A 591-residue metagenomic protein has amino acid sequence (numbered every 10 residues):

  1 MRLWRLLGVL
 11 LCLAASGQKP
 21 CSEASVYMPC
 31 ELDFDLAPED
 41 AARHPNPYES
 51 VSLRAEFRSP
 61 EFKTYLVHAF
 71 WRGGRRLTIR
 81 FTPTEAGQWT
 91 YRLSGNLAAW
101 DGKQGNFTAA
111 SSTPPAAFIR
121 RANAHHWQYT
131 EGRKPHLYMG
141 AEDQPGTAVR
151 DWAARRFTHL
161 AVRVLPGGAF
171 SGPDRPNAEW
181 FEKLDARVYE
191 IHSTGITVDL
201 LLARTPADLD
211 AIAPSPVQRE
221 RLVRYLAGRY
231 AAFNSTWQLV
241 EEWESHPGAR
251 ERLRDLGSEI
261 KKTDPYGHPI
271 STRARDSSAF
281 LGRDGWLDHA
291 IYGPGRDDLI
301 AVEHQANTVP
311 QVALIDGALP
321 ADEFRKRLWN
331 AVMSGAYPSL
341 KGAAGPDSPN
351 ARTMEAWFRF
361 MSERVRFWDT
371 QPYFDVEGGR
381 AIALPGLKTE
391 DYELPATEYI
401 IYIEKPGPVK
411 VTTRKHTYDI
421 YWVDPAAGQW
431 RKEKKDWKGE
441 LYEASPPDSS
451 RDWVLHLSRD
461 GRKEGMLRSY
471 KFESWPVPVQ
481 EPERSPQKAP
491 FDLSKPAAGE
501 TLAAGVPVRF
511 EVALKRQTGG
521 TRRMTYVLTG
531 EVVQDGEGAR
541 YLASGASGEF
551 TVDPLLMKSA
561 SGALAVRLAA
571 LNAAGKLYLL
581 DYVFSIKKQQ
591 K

Functional and structural regions predicted by a protein language model:
Q18-S22, S474-V508, A513-Q517, V533-Q534 (+1 more regions): Short, compositionally biased P/S/T/A/G/V-rich stretches that sit at domain boundaries
K19-V26, E39-R43, P320-K434, E443-Q487: Aromatic- and carboxylate-lined catalytic core of secreted/periplasmic carbohydrate-active enzymes
S25-Y27, R75-L77, F81-G95, A99 (+4 more regions): Short tyrosine-centred short linear motifs in exposed loops/low-complexity segments
S52, A98, S112-D298: Active-site mouth of glycoside hydrolases
Y65-A124: Extended acidic/polar, glycine-enriched regions that form or flank non-catalytic beta-rich accessory modules
D101-A109, E464-F472, L577-S585: Edge beta-strands of extracellular beta-sandwich domains
N106-G132, K471-S485, I586-K591: Low-complexity, Pro/Ser/Thr- and charge-rich linker/hinge segments at domain boundaries
G267, D284-P349, A356: Catalytic-core region of carbohydrate-active enzymes that cleave or remodel glycosidic bonds
